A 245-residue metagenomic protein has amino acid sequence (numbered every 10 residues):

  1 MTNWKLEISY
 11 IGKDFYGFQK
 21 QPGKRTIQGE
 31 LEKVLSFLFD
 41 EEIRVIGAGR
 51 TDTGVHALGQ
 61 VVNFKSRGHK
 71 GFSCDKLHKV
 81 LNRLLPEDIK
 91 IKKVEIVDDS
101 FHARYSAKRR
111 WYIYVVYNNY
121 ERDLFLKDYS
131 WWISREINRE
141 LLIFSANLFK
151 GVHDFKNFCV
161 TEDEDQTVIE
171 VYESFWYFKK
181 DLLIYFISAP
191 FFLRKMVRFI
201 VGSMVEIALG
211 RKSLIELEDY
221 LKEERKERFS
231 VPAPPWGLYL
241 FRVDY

Functional and structural regions predicted by a protein language model:
M1-Y245: Structured-RNA-binding interfaces characteristic of tRNA pseudouridine synthases
